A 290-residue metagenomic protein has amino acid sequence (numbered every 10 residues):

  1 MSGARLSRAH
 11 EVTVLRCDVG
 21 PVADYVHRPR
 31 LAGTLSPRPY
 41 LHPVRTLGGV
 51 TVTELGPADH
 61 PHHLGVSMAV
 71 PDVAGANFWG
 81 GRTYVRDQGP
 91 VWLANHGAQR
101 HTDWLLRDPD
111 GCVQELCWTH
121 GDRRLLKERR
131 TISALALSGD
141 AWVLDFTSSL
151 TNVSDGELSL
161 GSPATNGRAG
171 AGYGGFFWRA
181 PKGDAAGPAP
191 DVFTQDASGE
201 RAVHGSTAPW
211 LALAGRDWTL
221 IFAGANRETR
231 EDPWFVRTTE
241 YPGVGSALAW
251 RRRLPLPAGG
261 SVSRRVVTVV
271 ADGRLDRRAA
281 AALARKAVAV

Functional and structural regions predicted by a protein language model:
M1-S67, E157, G161-S162, G273 (+2 more regions): Beta-strand-rich N-terminal accessory domains
S7-A9, Q114-G167: Acidic, contiguous internal or C-terminal segments within carbohydrate-active enzymes that form a structured patch used
V14, G111-E115, R129, D145-S149 (+2 more regions): Beta-strand secondary-structure signal
T34-V85, A189-A208: Extracellular/lumen-exposed scaffold segments
S67-D140: Extended, loop-rich substrate-binding clefts of extracytoplasmic carbohydrate-active enzymes
C117-T119, S149-V153, P181, G259 (+1 more regions): Solvent-exposed residues in well-ordered beta-strands and their adjoining turns, especially edge/terminal strands
D155-T229: Active-site/ligand-binding surface loops and adjacent short beta/alpha elements that line catalytic pockets across
L220-V290: Beta-strand-rich recognition/accessory modules
